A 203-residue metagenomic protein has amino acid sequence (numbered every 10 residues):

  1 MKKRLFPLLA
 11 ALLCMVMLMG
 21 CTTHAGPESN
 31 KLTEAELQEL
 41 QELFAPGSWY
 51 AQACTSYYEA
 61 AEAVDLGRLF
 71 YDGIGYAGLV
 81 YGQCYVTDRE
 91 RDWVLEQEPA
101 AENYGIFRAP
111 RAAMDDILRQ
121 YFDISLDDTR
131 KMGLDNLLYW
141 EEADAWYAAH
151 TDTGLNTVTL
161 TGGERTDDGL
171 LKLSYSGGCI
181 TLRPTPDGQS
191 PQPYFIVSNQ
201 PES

Functional and structural regions predicted by a protein language model:
M1-L9: Bacterial N-terminal signal peptides that target proteins for export
A11-L13: Repetitive helical segments and hydrophobic/amphipathic motifs
M17-G20: C-terminal motif of bacterial Sec signal peptides marking the signal peptidase cleavage site
T22-H24: Bacterial signal peptide processing site
G26-S203: Mature, Sec-exported extracytoplasmic domains of Gram-positive
